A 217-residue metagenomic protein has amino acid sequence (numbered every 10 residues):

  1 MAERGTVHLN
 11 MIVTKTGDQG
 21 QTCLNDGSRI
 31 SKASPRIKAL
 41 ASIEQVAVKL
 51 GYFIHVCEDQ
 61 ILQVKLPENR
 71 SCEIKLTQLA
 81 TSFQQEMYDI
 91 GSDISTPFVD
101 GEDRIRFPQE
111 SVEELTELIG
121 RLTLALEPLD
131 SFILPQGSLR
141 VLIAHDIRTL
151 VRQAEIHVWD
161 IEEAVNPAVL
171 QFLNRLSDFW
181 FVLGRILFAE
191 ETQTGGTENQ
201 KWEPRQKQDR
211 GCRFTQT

Functional and structural regions predicted by a protein language model:
M1-T217: Phosphate/pyrophosphate-binding loop motifs in nucleotide- or prenyl diphosphate-using proteins
